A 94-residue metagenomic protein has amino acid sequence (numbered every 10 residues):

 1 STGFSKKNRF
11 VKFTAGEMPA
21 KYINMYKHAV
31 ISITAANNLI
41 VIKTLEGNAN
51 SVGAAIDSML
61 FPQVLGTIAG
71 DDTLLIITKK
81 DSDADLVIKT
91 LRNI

Functional and structural regions predicted by a protein language model:
S1-T2: N-terminal helix-turn-helix
K6-F13: Minor-groove-contacting beta-hairpin "wing" of winged helix-turn-helix DNA-binding domains
G16-I88: Non-DNA-binding regulatory cores of transcription-related proteins, predominantly C-terminal effector-binding
I88-I94: Ferredoxin-like alpha/beta domains used as RNA- or RNAP-binding modules
